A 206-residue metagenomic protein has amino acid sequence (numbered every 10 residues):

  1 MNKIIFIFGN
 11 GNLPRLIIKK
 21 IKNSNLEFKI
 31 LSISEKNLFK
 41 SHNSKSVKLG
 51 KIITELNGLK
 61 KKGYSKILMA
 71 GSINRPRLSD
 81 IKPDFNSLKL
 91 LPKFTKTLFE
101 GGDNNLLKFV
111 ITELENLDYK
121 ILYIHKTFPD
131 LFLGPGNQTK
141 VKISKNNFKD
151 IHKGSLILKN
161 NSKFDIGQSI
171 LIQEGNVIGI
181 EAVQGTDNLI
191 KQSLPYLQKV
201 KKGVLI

Functional and structural regions predicted by a protein language model:
N2-L31: N-terminal basic/disordered segments at the start of proteins
F6-F8, I30-S32, I67-A70, I121-K126 (+1 more regions): General beta-strand structural signal in soluble alpha/beta enzymes
L13, I21, E100-N104, L117-I206: Conserved mixed alpha/beta catalytic, RNA-binding, or beta-rich assembly cores of soluble enzyme, regulatory
F28-S34, L205-I206: Short internal beta-strands
L31-K51: N-terminal beta-loop-helix "entrance" segment that forms/cooperates in small-molecule cofactor or anionic ligand
K45-L59, F99-N104: Glycine-rich anion/phosphate-binding loops
S72-R75, N176: Short glycine-rich anion-binding loops that position phosphate/pyrophosphate groups of nucleotides and phosphorylated
S79-E100: A charged helix-plus-loop insertion that forms the helical arch/lid used to bind and gate nucleic-acid substrates
